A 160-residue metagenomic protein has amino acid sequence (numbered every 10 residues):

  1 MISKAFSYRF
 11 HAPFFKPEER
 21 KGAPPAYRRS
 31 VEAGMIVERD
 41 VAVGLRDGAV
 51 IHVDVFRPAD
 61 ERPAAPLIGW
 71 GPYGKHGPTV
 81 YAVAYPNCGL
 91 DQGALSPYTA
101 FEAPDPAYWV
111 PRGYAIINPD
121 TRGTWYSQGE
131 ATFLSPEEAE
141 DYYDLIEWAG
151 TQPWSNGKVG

Functional and structural regions predicted by a protein language model:
M1-V37: N-terminal targeting or regulatory segments adjacent to alpha/beta-hydrolase or S9 domains
A23-R62, P66: N-terminal cap/lid segment of alpha/beta-hydrolase-fold proteins
G34-M35, G113, K158: A generic structural signal for alpha->beta connector loops
H52-D54, G69, N118, G160: Structured core elements
R62-G150: Cap/lid segment of the alpha/beta-hydrolase catalytic domain
P153-G160: Alpha/beta-hydrolase fold nucleophile elbow
